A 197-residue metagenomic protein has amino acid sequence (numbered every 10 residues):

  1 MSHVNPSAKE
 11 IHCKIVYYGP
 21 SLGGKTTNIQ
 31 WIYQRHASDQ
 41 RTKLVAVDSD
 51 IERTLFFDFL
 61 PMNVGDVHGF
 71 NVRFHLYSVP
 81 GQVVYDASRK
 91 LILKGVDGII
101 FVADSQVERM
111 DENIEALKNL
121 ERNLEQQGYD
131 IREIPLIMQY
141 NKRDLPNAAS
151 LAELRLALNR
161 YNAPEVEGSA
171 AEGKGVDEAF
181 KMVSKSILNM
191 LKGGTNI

Functional and structural regions predicted by a protein language model:
S2-S49: Conserved G1/Walker A P-loop phosphate-binding module
A8, E52-L55, G65-F70, L91-G95 (+1 more regions): Conserved catalytic network of the ASCE P-loop NTPase/AAA+ motor domain
Y17, F101, M138-Y140: Structural beta-sheet core signal
L22, Q82, Q106-E108, K142-P146 (+1 more regions): Conserved nucleotide-binding/hydrolysis micro-motifs of P-loop NTPases
V45-V84: Switch I (G2) and immediately adjacent beta-strands of P-loop GTPase domains
D86-E108: Inter-motif core of Ras-like GTPase G domains
S105-Y161: Conserved C-terminal guanine-recognition region of P-loop GTPase G domains, centered on the G4
D144-I197: Canonical P-loop GTPase G-domain recognition
